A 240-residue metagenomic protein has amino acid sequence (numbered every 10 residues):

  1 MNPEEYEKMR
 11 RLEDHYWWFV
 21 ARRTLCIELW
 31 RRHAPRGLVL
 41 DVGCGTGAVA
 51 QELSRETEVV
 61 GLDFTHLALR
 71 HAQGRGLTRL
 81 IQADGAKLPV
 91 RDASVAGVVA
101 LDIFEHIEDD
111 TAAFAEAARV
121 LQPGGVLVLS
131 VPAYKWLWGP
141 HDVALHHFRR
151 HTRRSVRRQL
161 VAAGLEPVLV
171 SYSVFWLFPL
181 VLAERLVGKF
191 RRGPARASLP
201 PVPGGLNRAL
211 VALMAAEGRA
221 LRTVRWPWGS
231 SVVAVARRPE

Functional and structural regions predicted by a protein language model:
M1-R91, G97-L101, A112-F114, G204 (+2 more regions): Conserved N-terminal segment of class I S-adenosyl-L-methionine
R10-L12, L127-R149, R153-V161: Short, glycine-/aromatic-enriched active-site segment of Class I SAM-dependent methyltransferases
A50, I107-T111, V131: A structural helix-start
D102-H106: A short His-aromatic
T111-V126: A short glycine-rich, Lys/Arg-flanked "PGG" loop and its adjoining helix->strand segment in the class I
L165-F175: Conserved S-adenosyl-L-methionine
L177-E240: A C-terminal cap/extension of S-adenosyl-L-methionine-dependent methyltransferases that defines the acceptor-substrate
